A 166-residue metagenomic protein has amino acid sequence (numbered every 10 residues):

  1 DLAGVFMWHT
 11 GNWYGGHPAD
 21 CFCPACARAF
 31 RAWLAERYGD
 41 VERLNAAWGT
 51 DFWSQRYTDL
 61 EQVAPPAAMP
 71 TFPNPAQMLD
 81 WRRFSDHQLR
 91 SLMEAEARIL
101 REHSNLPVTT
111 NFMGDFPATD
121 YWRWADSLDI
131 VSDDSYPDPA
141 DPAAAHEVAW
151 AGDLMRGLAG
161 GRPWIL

Functional and structural regions predicted by a protein language model:
D1-V148: Polysaccharide-binding and catalytic clefts of secreted carbohydrate-active enzymes
N105-L106, A159-P163: A short helix->loop->beta-strand "cap" motif at the edges of active sites that frequently abuts
T119-W122, G152-L158: Short amphipathic alpha-helices and their capping/turn segments at secondary-structure boundaries
D134-S135, P163-L166: Aromatic/acidic polysaccharide-binding cleft in carbohydrate-active enzymes
